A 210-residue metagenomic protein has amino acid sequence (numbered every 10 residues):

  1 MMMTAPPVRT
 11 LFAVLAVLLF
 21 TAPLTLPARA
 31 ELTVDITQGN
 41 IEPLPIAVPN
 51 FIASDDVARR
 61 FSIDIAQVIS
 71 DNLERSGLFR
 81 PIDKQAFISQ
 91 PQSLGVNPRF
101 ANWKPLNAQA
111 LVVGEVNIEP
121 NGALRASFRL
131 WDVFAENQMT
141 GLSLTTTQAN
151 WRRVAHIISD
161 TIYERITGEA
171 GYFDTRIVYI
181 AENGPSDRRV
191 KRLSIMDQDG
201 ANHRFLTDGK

Functional and structural regions predicted by a protein language model:
M1-V8: N-terminal secretory signal peptides that target proteins for export/translocation
F12-P23: Bacterial N-terminal signal peptides
L24-A30: Sec/Tat signal peptide C-region and signal peptidase I cleavage site
L32, L94-T161: Amphipathic beta-strand/beta-sheet edge segments enriched in Tyr/Trp
T37-R99, V112-I118: Short beta-strand->alpha-helix linker/helix-N-cap micro-motif that forms a surface specificity/interaction loop
V113, I177-E182: Residue position within the beta-strands of beta-propeller blades
N121-R125, P185-S194: Structural motif
M196-K210: Multi-bladed beta-propeller domains
